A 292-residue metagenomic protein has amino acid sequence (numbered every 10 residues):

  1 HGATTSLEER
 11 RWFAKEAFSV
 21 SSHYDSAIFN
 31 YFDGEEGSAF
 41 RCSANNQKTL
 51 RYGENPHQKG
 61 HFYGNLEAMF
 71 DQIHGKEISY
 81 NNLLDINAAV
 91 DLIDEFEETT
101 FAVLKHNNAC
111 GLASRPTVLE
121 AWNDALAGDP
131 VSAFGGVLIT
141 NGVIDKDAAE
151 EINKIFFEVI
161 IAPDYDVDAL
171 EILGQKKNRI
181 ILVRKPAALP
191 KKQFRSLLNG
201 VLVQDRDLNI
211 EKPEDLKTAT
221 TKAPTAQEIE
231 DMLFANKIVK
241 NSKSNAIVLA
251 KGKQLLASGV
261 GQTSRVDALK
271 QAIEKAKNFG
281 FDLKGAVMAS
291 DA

Functional and structural regions predicted by a protein language model:
H1-A39: N-terminal beta-alpha lobe that positions the nucleotide/phosphoryl donor in ATP/NTP-coupled carboxylate activation
H23-S26, F32-A292: ATP-dependent carboxylate/acyl-activation modules
